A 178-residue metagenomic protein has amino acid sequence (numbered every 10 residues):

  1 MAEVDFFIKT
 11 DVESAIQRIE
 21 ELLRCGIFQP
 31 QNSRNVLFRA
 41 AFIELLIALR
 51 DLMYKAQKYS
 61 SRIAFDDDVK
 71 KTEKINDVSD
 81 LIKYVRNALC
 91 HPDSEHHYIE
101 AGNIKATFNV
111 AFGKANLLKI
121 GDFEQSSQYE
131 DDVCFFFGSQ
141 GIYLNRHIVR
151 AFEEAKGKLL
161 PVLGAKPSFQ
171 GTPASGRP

Functional and structural regions predicted by a protein language model:
A2-V36, R62-P178: Acidic, Ser/Thr/Gly/Pro-rich intrinsically disordered interaction regions
Q31-R62: Short, well-structured hydrophobic secondary-structure segments
